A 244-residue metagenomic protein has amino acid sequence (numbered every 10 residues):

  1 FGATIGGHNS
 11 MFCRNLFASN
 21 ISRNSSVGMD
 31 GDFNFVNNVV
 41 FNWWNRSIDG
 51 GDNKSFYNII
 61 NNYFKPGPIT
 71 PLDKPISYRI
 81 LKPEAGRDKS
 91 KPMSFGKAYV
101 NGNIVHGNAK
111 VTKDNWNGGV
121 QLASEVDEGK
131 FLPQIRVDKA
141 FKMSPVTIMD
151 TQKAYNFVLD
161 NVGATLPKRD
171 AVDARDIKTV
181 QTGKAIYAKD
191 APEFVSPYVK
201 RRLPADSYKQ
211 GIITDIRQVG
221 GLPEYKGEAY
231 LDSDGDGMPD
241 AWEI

Functional and structural regions predicted by a protein language model:
F1-A3, I21-S26, N53, L132-K139 (+1 more regions): Phosphate-binding glycine-rich loops and adjacent basic patches that engage nucleotide phosphates, nucleic-acid
F1-G6, R23-M29, R46-N53, T70-P92 (+1 more regions): Glycine-rich beta-solenoid repeat tracts in large extracellular/virion proteins
F1-N24, G31-N45, F56-P68, K97-G107: Right-handed parallel beta-helix
M11, I21-N24, I48, K89 (+3 more regions): Residues at structural and domain junctions
N34-N53, D138-M149: Repeat-unit-sized solenoid/scaffold elements
G51-K54, Y230-D234: Extracytoplasmic/periplasmic, Sec-exported soluble proteins
V100-N101, V105-S233, P239-A241: C-terminal functional modules
